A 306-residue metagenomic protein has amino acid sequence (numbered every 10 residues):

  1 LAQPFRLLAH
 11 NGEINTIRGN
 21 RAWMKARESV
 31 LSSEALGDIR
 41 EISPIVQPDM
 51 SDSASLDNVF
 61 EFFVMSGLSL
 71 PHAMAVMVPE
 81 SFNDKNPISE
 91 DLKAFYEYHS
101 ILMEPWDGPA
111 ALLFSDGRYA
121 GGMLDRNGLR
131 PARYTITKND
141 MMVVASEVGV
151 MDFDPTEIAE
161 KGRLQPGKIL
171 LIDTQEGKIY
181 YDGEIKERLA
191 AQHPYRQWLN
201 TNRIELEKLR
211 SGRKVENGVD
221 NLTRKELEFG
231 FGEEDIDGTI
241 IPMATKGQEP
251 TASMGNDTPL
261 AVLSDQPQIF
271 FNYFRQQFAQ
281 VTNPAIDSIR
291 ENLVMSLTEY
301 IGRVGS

Functional and structural regions predicted by a protein language model:
L1-G305: Conserved short alpha-helical segments that host acidic/polar catalytic motifs at enzyme active sites
